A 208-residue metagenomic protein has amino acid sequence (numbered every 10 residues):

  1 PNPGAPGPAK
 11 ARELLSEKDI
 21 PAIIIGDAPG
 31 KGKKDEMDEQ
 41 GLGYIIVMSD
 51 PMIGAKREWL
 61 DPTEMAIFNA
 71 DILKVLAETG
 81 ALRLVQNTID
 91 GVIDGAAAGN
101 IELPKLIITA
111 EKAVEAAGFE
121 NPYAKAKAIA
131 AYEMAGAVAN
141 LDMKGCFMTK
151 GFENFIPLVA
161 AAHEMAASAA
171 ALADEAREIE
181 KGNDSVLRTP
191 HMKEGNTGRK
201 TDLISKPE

Functional and structural regions predicted by a protein language model:
P1-E208: An N-terminal assembly and electron-transfer interface module characteristic of large anaerobic redox and radical
